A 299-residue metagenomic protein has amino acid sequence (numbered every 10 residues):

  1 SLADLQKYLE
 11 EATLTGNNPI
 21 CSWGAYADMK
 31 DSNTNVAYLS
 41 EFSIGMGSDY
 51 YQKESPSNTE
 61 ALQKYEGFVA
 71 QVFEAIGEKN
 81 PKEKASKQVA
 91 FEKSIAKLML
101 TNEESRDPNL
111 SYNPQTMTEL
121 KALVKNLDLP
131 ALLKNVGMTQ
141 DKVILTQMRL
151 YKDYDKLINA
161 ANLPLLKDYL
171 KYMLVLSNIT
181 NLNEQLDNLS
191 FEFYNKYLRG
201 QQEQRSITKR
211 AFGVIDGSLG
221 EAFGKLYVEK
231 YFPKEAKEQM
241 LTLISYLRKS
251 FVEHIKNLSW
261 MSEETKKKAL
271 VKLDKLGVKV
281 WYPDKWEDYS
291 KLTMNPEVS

Functional and structural regions predicted by a protein language model:
S1-T242, Y246: Noncatalytic, helix-rich "gating/capping" subdomain that lines the substrate-entry/channel surface of large enzyme
G77-N80, K87, A96, K234 (+1 more regions): Contiguous, non-catalytic segments that form substrate-binding/exosite surfaces or channel walls
